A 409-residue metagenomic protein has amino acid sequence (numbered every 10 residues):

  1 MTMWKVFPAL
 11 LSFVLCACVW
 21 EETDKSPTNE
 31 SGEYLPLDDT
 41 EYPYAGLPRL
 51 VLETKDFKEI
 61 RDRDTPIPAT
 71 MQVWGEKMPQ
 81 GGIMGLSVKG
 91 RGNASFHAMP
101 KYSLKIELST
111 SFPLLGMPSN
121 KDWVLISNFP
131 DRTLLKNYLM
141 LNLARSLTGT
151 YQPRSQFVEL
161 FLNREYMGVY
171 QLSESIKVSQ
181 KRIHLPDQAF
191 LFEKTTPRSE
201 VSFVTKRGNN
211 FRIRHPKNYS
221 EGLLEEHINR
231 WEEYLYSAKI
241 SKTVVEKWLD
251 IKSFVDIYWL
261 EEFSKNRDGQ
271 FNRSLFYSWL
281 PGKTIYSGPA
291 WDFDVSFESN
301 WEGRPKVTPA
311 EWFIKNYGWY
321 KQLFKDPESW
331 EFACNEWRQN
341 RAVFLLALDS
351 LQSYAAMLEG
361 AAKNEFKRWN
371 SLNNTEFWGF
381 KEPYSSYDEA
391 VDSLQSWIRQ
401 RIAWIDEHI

Functional and structural regions predicted by a protein language model:
M1-F7: Bacterial N-terminal signal peptides that target proteins for export
P8-L15: Bacterial N-terminal signal peptides
A17-Y42: Bacterial Sec-dependent N-terminal signal peptides
L47, I60, I67, G82-M84 (+5 more regions): Middle-to-C-terminal accessory/interaction subdomains
I67-S127: Conserved oxyanion/phosphate-binding beta-strand-loop segments in alpha/beta enzyme cores
F112-P113, S127-N128, T148-P153, E165-W259 (+2 more regions): Internal "kinase-insert"/substrate-recognition segments embedded within catalytic cores of ATP-dependent enzymes
F129-T150: A conserved alpha-helical element in kinase catalytic cores
L147-E159, N266: Short, well-structured beta-strand/strand-turn elements
